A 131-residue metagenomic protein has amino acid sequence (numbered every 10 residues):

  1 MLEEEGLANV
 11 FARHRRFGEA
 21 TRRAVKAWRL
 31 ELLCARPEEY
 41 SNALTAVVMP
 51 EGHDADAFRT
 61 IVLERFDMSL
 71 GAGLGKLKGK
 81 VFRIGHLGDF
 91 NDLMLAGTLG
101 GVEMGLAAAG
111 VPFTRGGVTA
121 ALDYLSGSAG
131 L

Functional and structural regions predicted by a protein language model:
M1, L33-P37, G73-L74: Short, flexible, solvent-exposed loop/turn segments with mixed acidic/basic and small polar residues
M1-E19: Structural signature of PLP-dependent enzymes
G18-A20, V25-R29, E38-N42: Short gly/pro-enriched beta-turn/loop segments at secondary-structure junctions
K26-E31, F66-L70: Short amphipathic beta-strand starts and helix->beta connectors
E31-R65: Conserved PLP-binding catalytic core of the aspartate aminotransferase-like
V62-L70, E103-L106: A common structural junction motif
K76, K80-L131: PLP-dependent enzyme catalytic core of the Aspartate aminotransferase-like
